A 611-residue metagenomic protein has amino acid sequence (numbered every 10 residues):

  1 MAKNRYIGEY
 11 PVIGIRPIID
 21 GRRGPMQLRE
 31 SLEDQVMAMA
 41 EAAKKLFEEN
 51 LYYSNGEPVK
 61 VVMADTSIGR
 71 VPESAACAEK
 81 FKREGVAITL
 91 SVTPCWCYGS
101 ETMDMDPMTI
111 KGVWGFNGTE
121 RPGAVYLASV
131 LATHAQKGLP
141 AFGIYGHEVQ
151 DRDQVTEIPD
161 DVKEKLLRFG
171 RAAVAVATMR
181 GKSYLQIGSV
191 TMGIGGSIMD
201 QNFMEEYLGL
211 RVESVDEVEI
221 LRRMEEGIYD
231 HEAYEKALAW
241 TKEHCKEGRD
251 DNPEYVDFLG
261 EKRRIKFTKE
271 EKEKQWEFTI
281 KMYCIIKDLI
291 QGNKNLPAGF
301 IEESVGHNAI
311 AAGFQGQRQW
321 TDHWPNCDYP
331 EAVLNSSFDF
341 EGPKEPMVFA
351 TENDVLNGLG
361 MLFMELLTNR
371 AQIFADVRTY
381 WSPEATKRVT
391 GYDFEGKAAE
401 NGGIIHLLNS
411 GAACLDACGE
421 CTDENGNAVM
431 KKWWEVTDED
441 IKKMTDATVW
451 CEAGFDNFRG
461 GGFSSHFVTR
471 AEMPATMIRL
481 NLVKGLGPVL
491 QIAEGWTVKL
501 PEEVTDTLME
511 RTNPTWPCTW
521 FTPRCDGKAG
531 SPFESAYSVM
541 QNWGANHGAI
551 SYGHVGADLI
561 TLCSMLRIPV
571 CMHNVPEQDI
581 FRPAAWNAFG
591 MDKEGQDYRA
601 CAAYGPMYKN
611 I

Functional and structural regions predicted by a protein language model:
M1-I611: An N-terminal assembly and electron-transfer interface module characteristic of large anaerobic redox and radical
